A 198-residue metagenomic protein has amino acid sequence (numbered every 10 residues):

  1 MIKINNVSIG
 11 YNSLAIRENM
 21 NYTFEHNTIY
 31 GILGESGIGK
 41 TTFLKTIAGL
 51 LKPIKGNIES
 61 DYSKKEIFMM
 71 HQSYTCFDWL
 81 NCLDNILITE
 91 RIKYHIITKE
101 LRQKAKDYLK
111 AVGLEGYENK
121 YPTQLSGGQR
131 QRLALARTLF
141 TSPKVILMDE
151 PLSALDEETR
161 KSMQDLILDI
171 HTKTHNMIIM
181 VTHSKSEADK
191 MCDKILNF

Functional and structural regions predicted by a protein language model:
N12, K52, L80, D84-L101 (+1 more regions): ABC-type ATPase nucleotide-binding domains, specifically the catalytic core motifs of the NBD
L33-E35: The feature captures the beta-strand-to-loop junction immediately N-terminal to the Walker
A48: Helix-to-loop junction immediately C-terminal to a conserved catalytic motif
Y121-L125, Q129: Conserved ABC ATPase signature
F140-K144: A short, proline-enriched helix->beta-strand linker immediately N-terminal to the Walker B motif in ABC-type P-loop
I146-D149: Catalytic Walker B motif of ABC-type/P-loop ATPase nucleotide-binding domains
H175-V181: Conserved H-loop
